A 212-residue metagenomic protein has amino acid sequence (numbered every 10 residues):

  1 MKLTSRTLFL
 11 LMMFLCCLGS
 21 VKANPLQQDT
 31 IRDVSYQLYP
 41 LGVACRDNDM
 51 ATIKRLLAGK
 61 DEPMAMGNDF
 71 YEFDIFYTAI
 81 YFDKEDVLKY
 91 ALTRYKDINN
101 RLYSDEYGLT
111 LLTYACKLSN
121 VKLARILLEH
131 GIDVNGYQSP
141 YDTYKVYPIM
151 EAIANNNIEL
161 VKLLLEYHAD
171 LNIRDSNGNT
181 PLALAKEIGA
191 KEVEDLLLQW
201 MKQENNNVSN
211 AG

Functional and structural regions predicted by a protein language model:
M1-F9: Bacterial N-terminal signal peptides that target proteins for export
F9-C17: Bacterial N-terminal signal peptides
A23-K60, G67-R94, T113, R125 (+1 more regions): Intrinsically disordered, low-complexity regulatory segments in ankyrin-centric signaling systems
D33-L41, M66-F76, R101-L112, Y137-P148 (+1 more regions): Ankyrin-repeat boundary/"N-cap" motif
V43-N48, T78-K84, Y114-N120, E151-N157 (+1 more regions): Ankyrin repeat A-helix N-terminal signature
D49-L57, D83-T93, N120-E129, N156-L165 (+1 more regions): Ankyrin repeat structural motif
E62-A65, D97-N100, G131-N135, H168-N172: The conserved C-terminal loop/turn that links adjacent ankyrin repeats
L171-A211: Leucine-rich solenoid repeat scaffolds
